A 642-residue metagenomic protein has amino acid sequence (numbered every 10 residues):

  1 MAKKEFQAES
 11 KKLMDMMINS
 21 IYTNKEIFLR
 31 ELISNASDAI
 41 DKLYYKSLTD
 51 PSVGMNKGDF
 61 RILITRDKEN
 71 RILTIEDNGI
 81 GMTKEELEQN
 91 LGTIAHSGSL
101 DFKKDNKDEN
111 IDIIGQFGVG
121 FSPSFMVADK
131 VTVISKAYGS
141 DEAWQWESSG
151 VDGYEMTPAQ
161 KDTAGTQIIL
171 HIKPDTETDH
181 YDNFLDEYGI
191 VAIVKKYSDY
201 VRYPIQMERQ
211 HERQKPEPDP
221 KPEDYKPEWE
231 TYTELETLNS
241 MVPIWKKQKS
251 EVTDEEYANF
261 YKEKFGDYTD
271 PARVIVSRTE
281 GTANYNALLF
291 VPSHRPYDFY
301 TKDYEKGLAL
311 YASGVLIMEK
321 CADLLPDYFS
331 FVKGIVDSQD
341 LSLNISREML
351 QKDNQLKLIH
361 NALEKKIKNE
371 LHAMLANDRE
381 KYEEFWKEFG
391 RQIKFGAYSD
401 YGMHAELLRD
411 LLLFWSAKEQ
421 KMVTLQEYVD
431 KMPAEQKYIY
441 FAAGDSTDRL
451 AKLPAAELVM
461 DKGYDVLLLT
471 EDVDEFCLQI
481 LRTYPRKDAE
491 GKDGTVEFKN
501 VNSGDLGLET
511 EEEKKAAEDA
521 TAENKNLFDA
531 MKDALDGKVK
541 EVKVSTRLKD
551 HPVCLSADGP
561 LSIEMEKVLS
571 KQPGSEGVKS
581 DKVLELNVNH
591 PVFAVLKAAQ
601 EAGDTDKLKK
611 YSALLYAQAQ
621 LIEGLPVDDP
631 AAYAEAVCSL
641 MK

Functional and structural regions predicted by a protein language model:
M1-F184, A192: GHKL (Bergerat-fold) ATPase N-terminal catalytic module, capturing the glycine-rich phosphate-binding loop and acidic
I113, V131-G153, K173-N183, Y188-K642: GHKL/Bergerat-fold ATPase module in large chromosome/replication-associated machines
